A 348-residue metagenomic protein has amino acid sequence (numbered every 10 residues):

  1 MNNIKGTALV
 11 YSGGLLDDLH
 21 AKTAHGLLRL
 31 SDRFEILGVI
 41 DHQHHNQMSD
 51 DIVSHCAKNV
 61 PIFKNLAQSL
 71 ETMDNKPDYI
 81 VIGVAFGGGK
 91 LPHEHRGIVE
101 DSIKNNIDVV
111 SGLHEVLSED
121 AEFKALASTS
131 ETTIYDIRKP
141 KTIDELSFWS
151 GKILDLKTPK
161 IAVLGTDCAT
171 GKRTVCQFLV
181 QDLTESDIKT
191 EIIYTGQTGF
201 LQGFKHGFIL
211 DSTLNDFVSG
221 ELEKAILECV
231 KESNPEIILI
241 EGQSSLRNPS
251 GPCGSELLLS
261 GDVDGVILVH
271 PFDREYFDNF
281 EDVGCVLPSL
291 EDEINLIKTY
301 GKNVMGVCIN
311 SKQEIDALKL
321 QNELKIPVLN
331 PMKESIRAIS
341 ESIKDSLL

Functional and structural regions predicted by a protein language model:
M1-S49: N-terminal Rossmann-like dinucleotide-binding module
I36, H42-P61, F200-D211: N-terminal beta-loop-helix "entrance" segment that forms/cooperates in small-molecule cofactor or anionic ligand
V53-M73, K90-R96: Glycine-rich, highly charged phosphate/nucleotide-binding loops
N59-S69, Y135-I137, T213-L214, P327-E334: Short acidic-hydrophobic, aromatic-tinged amphipathic segments that line or gate anion-handling sites
I98-K160: Extreme N-terminal, non-catalytic leader segments that precede Walker-type/kinase nucleotide-binding cores
E115-L117, F123-K124, T142, G151 (+4 more regions): Conserved catalytic-core segment of NTP-binding enzymes
D144-E191, S311-E314: Walker A (P-loop) phosphate-binding motif
K160, V180-F217: N-terminal phosphate/diphosphate-binding loop that engages ATP/GTP or pyrophosphate donors across diverse enzyme folds
